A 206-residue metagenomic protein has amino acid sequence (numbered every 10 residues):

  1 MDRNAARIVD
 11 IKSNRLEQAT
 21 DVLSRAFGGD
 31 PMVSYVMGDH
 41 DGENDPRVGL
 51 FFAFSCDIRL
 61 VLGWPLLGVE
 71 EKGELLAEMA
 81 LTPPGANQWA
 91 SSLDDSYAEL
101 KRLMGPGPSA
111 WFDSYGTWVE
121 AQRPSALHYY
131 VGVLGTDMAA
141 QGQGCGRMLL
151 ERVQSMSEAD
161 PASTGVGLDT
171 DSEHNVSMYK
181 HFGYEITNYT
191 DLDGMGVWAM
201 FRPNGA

Functional and structural regions predicted by a protein language model:
M1-E17, R25: Conserved N-terminal entry element of GNAT/NAT acetyltransferase domains
D21-D41: Helix-loop element at the rim of GNAT/NAT acetyltransferase active sites that forms part of the acceptor-substrate
R47-G68, A126-Y130: A short helix-loop-beta-strand connector motif used in the catalytic cores of GNAT acetyltransferases and, in some
E78-G135, Q141: Conserved acyl-donor/pantetheine-binding loop and adjacent beta-alpha core of acyl/acetyltransferases and related
S125-G132, S157-D171: Conserved GNAT acetyl-CoA-binding A-motif
G132-Q141, G167-S177, D193-G194, P203-N204: Conserved beta-strand-loop-alpha-helix junction that forms the acyl-donor binding cleft
T136, G142-S155: Conserved acetyl-CoA-binding loop-helix of GNAT-fold acetyltransferases
Q143, R147, A159-A162, S172-Y189 (+1 more regions): Conserved active-site alpha-helix within GNAT-family acetyltransferase domains
